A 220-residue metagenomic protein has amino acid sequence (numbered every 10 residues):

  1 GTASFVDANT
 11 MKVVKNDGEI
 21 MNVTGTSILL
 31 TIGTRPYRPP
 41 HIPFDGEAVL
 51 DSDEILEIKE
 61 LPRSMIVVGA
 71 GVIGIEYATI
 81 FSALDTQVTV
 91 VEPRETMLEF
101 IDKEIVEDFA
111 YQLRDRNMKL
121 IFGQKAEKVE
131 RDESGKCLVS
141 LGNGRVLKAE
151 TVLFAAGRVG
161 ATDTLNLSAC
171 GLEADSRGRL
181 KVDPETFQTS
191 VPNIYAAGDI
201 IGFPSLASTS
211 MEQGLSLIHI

Functional and structural regions predicted by a protein language model:
G1-G25, L120, K128-C137: Feature captures the FAD/FMN-dependent oxidoreductase FAD-binding
G1-T2, D7, I32, D51-D53 (+2 more regions): Short loop/edge segments at beta-strand edges and connector loops that shape dinucleotide/nucleotide cofactor-binding
S4, T34-R35, G157-G160: Short glycine-rich anion-binding loops that position phosphate/pyrophosphate groups of nucleotides and phosphorylated
G18-S27, G144-T151: Core beta-strand elements of the Rossmann-like FAD/NAD(P) dinucleotide-binding domain in flavoenzyme oxidoreductases
L30-T31, V67, F154-A155: Redox-cofactor binding/interface segments in oxidoreductases and associated redox assembly factors
D45-P62, V146-L215: FAD-site-proximal beta/loop scaffold in flavoenzymes
G46, L56-E57, P62-I66, V72-N143 (+1 more regions): Rossmann-like dinucleotide-binding cores of NAD(P)H-dependent redox enzymes
I218-I220: Conserved small/polar residues in nucleotide/adenosyl-binding loops
